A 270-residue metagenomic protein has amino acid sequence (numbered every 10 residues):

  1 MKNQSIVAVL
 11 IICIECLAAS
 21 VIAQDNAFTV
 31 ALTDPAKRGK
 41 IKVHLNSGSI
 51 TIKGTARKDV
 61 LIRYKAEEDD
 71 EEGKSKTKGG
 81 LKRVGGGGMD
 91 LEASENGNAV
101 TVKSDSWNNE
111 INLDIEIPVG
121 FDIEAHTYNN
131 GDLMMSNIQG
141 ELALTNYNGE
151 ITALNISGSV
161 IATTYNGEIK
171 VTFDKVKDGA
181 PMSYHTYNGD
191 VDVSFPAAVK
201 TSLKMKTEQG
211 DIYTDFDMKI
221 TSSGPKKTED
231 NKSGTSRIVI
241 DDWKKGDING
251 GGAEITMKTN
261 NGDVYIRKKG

Functional and structural regions predicted by a protein language model:
M1-A27: Bacterial Sec-dependent N-terminal signal peptides
A23-H44, S49-E124, N137, A143 (+6 more regions): Acidic (Asp/Glu) and glycine-rich low-complexity loops/linkers that are typically intrinsically disordered
I123, D132-L133, K170-V171, V191-V193 (+1 more regions): Beta-strand-rich extracellular passenger or scaffold domains
G131, G149, G167, G189 (+2 more regions): Hydrophobic lipid-interacting interfaces of membrane-associated proteins
I156-D192: Aromatic-anchored, glycine/proline-accented short structural segments that stabilize local strand-turns or short
I255-D263: Outer-membrane beta-barrel "beta-signal"
